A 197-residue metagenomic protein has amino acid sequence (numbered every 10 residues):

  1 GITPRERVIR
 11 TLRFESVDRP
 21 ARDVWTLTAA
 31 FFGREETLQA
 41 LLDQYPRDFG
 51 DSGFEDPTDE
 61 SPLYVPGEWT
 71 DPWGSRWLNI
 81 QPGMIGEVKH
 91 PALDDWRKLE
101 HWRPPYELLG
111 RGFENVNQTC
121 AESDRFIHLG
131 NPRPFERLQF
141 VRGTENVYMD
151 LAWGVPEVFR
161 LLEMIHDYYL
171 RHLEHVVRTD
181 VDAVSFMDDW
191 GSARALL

Functional and structural regions predicted by a protein language model:
G1-F32, N79, H101-L197: Active-site loop segments of alpha/beta catalytic cores
T3, P46, D71-G74: Residue-level detector of functionally special positions within alpha-helical transmembrane segments of multi-pass
A29-P62: Segments that shape or occlude catalytic/ligand-binding pockets
T37-A40, V65-D71, T144: Short, surface-exposed amphipathic charged segments that create phosphate/polyanion-binding patches used for binding
L42-R47, R76, A92-L93, L99-H101 (+1 more regions): Short, surface-exposed linear patches
D43, P66, A183-V184: A subset of signal/propeptide-processing and intrinsically disordered low-complexity segments in secreted/extracellular
D56-Y64, I85-H90, R160-Y169: Low-complexity, flexible helical/coil segments
S61-R111, A121-H128: A contiguous, low-structure linker/loop signature
